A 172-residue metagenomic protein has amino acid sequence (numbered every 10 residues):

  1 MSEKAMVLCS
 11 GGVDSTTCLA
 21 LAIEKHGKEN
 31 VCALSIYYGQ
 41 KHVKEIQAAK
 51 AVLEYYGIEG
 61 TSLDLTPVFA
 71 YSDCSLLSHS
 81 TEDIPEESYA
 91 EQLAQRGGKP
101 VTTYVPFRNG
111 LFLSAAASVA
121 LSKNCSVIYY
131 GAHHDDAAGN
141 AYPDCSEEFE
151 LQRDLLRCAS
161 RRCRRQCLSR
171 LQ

Functional and structural regions predicted by a protein language model:
S2-Q172: ATP-dependent adenylation/nucleotidyltransferase module used to activate substrates
